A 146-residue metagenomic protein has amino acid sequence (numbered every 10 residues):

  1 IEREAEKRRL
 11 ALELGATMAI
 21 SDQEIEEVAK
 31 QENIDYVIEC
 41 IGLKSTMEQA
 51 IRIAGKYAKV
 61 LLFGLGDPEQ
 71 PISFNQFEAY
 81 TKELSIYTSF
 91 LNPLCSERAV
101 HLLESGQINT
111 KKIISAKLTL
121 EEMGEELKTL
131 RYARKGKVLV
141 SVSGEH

Functional and structural regions predicted by a protein language model:
I1-Q49: Adenosine-nucleotide cofactor-binding segment
A5, E48-R52, P93-H146: C-terminal hydrophobic helical "lid"/dimerization subdomain of Rossmann-like NAD(P)H-dependent oxidoreductases
Y36, K59-V60: Conserved catalytic-site loops of classical short-chain dehydrogenases/reductases
L43-K44, G66-P68, E145-H146: Short glycine-rich anion-binding loops that position phosphate/pyrophosphate groups of nucleotides and phosphorylated
A54-K56: Helix-to-beta-strand junctions that scaffold the AdoMet/dcAdoMet cofactor pocket in Class I SAM-dependent enzymes
A58-K59, G136: Glycine-centered, small-residue-biased loops immediately flanking beta-strands in adenine/cofactor-binding cores
F63-D67, S89-L91, I114, L118: Short strand-turn motif at the edge of the Rossmann-like AdoMet-binding core
L65-E83, A99-H101: Rossmann-fold NAD(P)-binding glycine/threonine-rich loop
